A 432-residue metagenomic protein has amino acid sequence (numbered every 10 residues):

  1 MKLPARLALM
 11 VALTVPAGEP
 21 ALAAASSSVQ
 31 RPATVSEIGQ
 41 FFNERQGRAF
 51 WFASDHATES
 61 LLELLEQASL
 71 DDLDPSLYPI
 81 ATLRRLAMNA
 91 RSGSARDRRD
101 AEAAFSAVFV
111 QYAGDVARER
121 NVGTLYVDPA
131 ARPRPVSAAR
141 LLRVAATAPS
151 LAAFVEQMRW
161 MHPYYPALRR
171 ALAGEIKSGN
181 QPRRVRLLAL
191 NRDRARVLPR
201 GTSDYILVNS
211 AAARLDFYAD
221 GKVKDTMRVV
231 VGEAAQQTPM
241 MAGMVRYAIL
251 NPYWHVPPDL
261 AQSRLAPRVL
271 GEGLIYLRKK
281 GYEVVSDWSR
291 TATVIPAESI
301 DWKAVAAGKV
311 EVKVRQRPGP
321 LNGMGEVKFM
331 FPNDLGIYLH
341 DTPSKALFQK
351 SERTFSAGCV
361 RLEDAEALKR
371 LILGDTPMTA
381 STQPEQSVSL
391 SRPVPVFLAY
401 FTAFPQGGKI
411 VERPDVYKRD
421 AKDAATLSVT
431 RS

Functional and structural regions predicted by a protein language model:
M1-R6: Positively charged n-region of N-terminal signal peptides that target proteins for export
A8-P16: Bacterial N-terminal signal peptides
E19-P20: Membrane-interface motif at the C-terminal end of an N-terminal transmembrane signal
A23-P129: Cationic-aromatic interfacial patches
A25-A33, A103, A107-Q111, A130-V136 (+1 more regions): Well-ordered beta-sheet/strand-loop patches within structured domains
